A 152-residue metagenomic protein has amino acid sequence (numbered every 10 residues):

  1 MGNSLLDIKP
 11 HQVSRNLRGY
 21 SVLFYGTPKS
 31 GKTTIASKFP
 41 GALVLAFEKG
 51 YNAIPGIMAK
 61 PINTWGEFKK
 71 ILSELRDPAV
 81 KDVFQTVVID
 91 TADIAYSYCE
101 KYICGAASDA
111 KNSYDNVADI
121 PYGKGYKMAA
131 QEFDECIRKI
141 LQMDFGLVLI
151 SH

Functional and structural regions predicted by a protein language model:
G2-K101: Conserved P-loop
A92-H152: P-loop NTPase motor core
